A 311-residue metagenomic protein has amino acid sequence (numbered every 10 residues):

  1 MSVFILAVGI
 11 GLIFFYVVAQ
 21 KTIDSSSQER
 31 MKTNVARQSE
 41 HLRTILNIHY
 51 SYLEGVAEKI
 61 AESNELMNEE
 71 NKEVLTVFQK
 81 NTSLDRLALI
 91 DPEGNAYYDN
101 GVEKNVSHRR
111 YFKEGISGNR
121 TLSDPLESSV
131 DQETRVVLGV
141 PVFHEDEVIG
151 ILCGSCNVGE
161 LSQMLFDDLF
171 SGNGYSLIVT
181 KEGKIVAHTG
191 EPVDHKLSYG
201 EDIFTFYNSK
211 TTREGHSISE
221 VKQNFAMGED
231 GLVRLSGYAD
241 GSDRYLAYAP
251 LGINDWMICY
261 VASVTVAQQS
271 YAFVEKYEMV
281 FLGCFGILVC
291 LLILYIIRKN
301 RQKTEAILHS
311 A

Functional and structural regions predicted by a protein language model:
M1-L6, E275-E278: N-terminal signal-anchor/signal peptide hydrophobic helix marking the start of the first transmembrane segment
V3-L66, T76, K80-S83, T121: Juxtamembrane extracytoplasmic/periplasmic/luminal helical "stalk" adjacent to the first N-terminal
L12-V17, F281, F285-Q302: Cytosolic-side ends of inner-membrane transmembrane helices, especially those that anchor bacterial signal-transduction
K21-E29, I297-A311: Cytosolic signal-transmission helices at domain junctions
N81-S83, L87, P92-D168, N173-Y175: Extracytoplasmic/periplasmic ligand-binding sensor regions of membrane-associated signaling proteins
S128, V142-H144, G237-G241, L251-I253 (+1 more regions): Sensor-regulatory modules in signal-transduction proteins
E160-I253: Intrinsic low-complexity, intrinsically disordered coil/linker regions enriched in small/polar and charged residues
L161-D167, A247, Y260-L282: Membrane-interface helix-start motif
